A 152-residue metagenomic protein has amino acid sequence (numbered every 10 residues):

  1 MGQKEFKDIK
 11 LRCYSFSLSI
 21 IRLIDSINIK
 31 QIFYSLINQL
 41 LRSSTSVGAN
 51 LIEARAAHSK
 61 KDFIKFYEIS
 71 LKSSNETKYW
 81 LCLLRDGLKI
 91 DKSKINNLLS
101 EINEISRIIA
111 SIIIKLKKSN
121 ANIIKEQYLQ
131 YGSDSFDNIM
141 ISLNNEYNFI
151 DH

Functional and structural regions predicted by a protein language model:
M1-A49, E53, A57-H152: Short, C-terminally biased terminal segments at protein or domain edges
